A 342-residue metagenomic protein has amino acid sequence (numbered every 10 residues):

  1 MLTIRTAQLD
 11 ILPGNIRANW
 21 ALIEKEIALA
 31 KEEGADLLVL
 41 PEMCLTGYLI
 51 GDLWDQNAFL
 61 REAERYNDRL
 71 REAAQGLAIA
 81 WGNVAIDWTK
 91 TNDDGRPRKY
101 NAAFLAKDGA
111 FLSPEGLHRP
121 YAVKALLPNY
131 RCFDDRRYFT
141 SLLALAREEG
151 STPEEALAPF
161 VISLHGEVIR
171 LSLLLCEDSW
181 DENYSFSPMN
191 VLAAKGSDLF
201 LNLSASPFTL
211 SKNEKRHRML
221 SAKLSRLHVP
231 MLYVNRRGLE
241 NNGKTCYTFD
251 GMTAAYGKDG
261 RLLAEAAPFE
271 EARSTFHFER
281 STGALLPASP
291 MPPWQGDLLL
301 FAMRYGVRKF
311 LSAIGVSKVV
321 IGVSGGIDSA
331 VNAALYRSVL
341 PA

Functional and structural regions predicted by a protein language model:
M1-G322, D328-P341: Enzyme catalytic cores with a strong preference for nitrogen-chemistry domains
